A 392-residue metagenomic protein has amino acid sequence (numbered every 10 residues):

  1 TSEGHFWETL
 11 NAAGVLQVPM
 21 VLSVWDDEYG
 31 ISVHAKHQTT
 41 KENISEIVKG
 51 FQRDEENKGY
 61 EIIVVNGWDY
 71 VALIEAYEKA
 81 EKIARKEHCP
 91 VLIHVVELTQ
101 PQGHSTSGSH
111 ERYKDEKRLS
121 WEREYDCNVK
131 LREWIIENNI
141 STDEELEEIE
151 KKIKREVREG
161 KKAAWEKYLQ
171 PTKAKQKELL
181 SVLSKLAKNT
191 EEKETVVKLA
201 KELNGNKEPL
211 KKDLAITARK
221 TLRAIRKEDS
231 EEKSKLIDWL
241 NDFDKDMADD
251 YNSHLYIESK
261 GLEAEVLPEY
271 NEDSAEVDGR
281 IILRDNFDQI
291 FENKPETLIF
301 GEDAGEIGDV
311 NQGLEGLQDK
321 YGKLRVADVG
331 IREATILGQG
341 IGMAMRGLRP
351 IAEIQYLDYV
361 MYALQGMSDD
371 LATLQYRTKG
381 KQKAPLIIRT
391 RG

Functional and structural regions predicted by a protein language model:
S2-T172: Glycine-rich ThDP/TPP pyrophosphate-binding loop and its adjacent helix/strand module within ThDP-dependent enzymes
S2-T9, T40, I44, D69-A76 (+14 more regions): General structural feature for long, well-ordered alpha-helical segments within catalytic domains of soluble enzymes
E28, T99, L179, E333 (+1 more regions): Positions that flank functional sites
Y29-V33, E55-V64, D126-I135, K198-L203 (+3 more regions): Low-complexity, flexible helical/coil segments
R53-D54, G205-G392: Thiamine diphosphate
E87, V95-P101, S105-V277: Flexible, low-complexity linker and terminal segments
